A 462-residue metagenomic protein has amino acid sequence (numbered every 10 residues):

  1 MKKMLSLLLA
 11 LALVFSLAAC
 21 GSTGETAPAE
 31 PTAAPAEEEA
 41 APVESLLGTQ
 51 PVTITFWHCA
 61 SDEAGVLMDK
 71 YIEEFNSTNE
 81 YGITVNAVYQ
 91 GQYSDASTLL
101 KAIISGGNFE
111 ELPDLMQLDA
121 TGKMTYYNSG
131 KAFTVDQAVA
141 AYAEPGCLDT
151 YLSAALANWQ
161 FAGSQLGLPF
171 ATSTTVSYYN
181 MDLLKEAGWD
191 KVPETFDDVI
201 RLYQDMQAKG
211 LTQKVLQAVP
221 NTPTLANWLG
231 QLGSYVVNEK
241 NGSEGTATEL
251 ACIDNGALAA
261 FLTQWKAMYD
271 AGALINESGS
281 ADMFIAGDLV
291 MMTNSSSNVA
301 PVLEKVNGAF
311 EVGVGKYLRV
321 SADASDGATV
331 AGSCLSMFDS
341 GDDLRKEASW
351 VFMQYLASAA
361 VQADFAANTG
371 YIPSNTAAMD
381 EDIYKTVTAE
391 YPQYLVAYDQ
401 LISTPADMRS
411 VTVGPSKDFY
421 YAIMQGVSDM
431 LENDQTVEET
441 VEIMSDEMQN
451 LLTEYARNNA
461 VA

Functional and structural regions predicted by a protein language model:
C20, A102-I103, L112-D114, E144-L183 (+3 more regions): A structural signal for short loop-to-beta-strand junctions that line the ligand-binding cleft of periplasmic/secreted
E39-L46, L118-T175, I200, A226-Q231 (+4 more regions): Hinge/lid segment of periplasmic solute-binding proteins
E74, T78-Y151, D182-A187, E194 (+3 more regions): Extracytoplasmic "Venus flytrap"/periplasmic binding protein-like
S105-G106, A187, D270-A273, E304-I372: Extracytoplasmic/periplasmic substrate-recognition and gating elements
D136-Y151, Y235-A260, E304-V306, R319-G327 (+3 more regions): Short, solvent-exposed loop/beta-turn-alpha elements that line the ligand-binding surface or hinge of extracytoplasmic
Q160, A328-T329, Q393-M448: C-terminal capping/gating helix-and-loop segments adjacent to ligand/active sites or protein-protein/ligand interfaces
Q160-F170, T175, I200-A247, L289: Extracytoplasmic/periplasmic solute-binding protein
Y203-D205, G245-N276: Glycine-centered hinge/linker elements that transmit conformational signals in sensory and ligand-binding systems
